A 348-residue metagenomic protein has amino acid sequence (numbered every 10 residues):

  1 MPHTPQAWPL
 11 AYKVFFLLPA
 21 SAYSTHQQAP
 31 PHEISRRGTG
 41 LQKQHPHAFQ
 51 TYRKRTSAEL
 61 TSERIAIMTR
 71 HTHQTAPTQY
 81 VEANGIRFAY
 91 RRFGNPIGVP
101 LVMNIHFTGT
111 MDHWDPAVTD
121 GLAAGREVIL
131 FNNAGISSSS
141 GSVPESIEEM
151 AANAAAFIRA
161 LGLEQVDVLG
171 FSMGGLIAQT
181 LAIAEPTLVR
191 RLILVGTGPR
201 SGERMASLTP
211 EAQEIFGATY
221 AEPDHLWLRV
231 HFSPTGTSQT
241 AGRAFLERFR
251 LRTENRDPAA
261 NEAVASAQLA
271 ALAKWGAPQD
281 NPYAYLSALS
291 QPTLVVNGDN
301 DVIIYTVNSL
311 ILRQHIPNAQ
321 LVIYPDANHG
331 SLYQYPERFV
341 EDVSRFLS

Functional and structural regions predicted by a protein language model:
I86-S140: Conserved HGGG/HGGXW glycine-rich cap/lid loop of the alpha/beta-hydrolase fold
I129-L169: Active-site loop/oxyanion-hole signature of alpha/beta-hydrolase fold enzymes
G170, G174, A178: Gly/Ala-rich beta-loop-alpha elbow adjacent to hydrolase catalytic centers
I183, R190-E222: Flexible "cap/lid" loop of the alpha/beta hydrolase fold
L228-A284, Q291: Alpha/beta-hydrolase
L289, V295-N297: Short beta-strand/loop motif that positions the catalytic acidic residue of the alpha/beta-hydrolase fold
V302-N308: Conserved alpha/beta-hydrolase "acid-adjacent" motif
L321-V340: Catalytic histidine-centered segment of alpha/beta-hydrolase-like enzymes
